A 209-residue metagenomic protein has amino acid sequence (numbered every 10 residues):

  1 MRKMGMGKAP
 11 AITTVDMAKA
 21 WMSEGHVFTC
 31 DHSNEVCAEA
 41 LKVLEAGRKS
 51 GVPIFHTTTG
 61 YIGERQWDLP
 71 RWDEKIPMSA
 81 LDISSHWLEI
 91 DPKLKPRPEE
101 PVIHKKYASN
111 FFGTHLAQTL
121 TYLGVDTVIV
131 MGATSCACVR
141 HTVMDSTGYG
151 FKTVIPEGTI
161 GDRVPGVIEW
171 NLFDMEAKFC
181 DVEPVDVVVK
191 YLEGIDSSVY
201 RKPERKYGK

Functional and structural regions predicted by a protein language model:
M1-A11, A38, K42-S50, E74-K209: Active-site-adjacent betaalpha module
I12-D16: N-terminal nucleotide-binding beta1-loop-alpha1 segment
A18-E24: Short acidic, Gly/Ser-rich segments with clustered Asp/Glu that frequently serve as metal-coordination loops in enzyme
A20, I62, D162: Active-site loop signature of alpha/beta-hydrolase-fold enzymes
H26-S33, E74-S79: Short glycine-enriched, charge-decorated loop/helix-capping segments at active-site entrances that position
V52-R65, P156: Short beta-strand segments at enzyme active-site cores
W67-W72: Short, flexible, mixed-charge acidic loops at enzyme active sites
